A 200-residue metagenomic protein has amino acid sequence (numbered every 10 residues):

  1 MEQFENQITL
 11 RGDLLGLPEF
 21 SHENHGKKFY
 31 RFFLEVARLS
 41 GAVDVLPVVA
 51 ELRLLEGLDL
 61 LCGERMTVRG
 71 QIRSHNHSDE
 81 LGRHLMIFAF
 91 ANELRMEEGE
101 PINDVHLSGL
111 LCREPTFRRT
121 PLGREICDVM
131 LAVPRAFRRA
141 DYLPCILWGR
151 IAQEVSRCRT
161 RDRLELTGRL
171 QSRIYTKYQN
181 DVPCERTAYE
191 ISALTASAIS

Functional and structural regions predicted by a protein language model:
M1-Q7, N92-N103, S156: Short boundary/loop segments of OB/S1/cold-shock single-stranded nucleic-acid-binding domains
N6-E23, N103-R118: Structural detector for short beta-strands of small beta-barrel domains
T9-L14, G63-S74, H106-L111, T160-S172: OB-fold and OB-like beta-barrel modules that bind single-stranded nucleic acids
E19-G26, E56-L58, Q71-M96, P115-P121 (+1 more regions): OB-fold single-stranded nucleic acid-binding module
N24-V48, T120-C145: OB-fold (S1/OB) nucleic-acid-binding surfaces
Y30-L34, M66-V68, C127-L131, I146 (+3 more regions): Short, structured motif recognition centered on aromatic/hydrophobic residues
S40-L61, F137-R159: A beta-strand/beta-hairpin structural motif
E97-A140, I151-Q153, D162-R163, T167: Surface-exposed interaction/gating patches
